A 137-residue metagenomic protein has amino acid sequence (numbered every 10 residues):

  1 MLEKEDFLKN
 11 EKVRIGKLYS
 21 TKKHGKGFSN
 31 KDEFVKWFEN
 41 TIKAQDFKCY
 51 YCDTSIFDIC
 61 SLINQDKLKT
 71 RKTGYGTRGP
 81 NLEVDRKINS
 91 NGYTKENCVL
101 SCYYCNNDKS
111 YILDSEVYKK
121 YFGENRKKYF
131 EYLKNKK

Functional and structural regions predicted by a protein language model:
L2, S29, Y93, I112-L113: Short coil/turn linker and secondary-structure boundary residues
L2-T54, I59: Short, charged surface segments at domain edges that flank catalytic/cofactor-binding sites
D6, I15, G123-K137: Short, intrinsically disordered terminal segments enriched in charged and Pro/Gly residues
C49, Y121-E124: Charge-dense, low-complexity polyampholytic segments
T54-C98, K109: Histidine-centered nuclease catalytic patch
F57, C98-K120: Short Cys/His-centered divalent metal-binding micro-motifs
K87-S101, K128-K137: Short Fe-S-cluster ligation motifs
